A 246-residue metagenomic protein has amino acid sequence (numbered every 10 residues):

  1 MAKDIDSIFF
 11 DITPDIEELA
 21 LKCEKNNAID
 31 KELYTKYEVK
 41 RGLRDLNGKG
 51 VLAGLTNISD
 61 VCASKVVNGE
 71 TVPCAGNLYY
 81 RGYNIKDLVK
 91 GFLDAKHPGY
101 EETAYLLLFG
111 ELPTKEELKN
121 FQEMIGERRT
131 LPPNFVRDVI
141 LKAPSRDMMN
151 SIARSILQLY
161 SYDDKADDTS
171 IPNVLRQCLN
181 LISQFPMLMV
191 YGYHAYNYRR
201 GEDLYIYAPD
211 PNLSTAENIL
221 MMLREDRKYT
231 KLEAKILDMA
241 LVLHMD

Functional and structural regions predicted by a protein language model:
A2-D246: Hydrophobic alpha-helical bundle cores within soluble ligand-binding/oligomerization subdomains
